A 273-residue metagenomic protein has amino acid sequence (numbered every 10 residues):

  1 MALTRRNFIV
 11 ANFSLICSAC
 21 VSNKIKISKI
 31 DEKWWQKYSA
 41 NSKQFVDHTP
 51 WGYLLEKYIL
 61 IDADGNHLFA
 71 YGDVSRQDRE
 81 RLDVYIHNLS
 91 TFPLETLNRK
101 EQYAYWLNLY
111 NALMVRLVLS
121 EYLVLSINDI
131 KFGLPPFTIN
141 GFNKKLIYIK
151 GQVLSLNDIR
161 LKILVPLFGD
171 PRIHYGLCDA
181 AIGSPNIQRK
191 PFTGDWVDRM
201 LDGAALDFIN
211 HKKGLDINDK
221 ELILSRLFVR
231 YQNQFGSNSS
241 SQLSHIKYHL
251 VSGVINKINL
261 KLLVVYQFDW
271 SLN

Functional and structural regions predicted by a protein language model:
M1-R6: Positively charged n-region of N-terminal signal peptides that target proteins for export
N7-K24: N-terminal export signals
N23-L94, E101-A104, M114-N273: Interaction/scaffold regions that mediate signaling and macromolecular assembly across diverse proteins
